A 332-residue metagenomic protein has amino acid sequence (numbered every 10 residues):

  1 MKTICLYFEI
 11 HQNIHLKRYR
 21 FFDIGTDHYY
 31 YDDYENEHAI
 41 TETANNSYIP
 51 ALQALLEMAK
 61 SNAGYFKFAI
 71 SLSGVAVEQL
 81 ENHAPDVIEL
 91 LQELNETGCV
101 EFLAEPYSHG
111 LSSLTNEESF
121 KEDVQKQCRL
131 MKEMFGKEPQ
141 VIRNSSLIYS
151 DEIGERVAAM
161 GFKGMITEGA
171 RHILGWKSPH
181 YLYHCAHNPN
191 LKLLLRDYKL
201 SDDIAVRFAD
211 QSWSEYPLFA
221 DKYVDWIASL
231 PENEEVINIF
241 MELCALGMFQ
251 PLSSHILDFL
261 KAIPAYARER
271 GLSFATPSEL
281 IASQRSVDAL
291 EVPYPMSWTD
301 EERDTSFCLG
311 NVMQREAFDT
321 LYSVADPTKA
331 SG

Functional and structural regions predicted by a protein language model:
M1-N46, Y181-L191, L195, D210-W213 (+1 more regions): Active-site and substrate-binding clefts of carbohydrate-active enzymes
T3-F8, I14-N116, Q140-R143, K163-E168 (+1 more regions): Short, well-structured secondary-structure segments
L52-L56, I88-Q92, K121-M131, G154 (+2 more regions): Generic structural signal for well-ordered alpha-helices, preferentially at hydrophobic/aromatic core positions
A76, E138-Y149, A245-L246: Conserved short loop/turn motifs at secondary-structure junctions
V87-A104, Q125, K137, A158-P179 (+1 more regions): Acidic, His- and aromatic-enriched active-site or binding-groove loops in soluble protein domains that engage sugars
S113-T115, I173-Y181, D203-A205, S286: Short, charged, surface-exposed secondary-structure boundary motifs
S119-S146, D225-F240: CE4/NodB-like, metal-dependent polysaccharide N-deacetylase domain that modifies extracellular/periplasmic N-acetylated
F135, L147-G161: Hydrophobic, small-residue-rich alpha-helical packing segments that form membrane-like cores
